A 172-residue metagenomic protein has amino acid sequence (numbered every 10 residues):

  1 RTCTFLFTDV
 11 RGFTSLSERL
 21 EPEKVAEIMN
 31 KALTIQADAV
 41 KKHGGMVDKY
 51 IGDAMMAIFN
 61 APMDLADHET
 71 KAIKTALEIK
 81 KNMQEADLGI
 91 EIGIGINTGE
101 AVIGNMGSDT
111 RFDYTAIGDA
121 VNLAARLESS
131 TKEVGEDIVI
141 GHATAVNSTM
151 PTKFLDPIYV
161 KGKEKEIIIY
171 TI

Functional and structural regions predicted by a protein language model:
R1-K74, Y114: Catalytic NTP-binding/metal-coordinating core of nucleotidyl cyclase/transferase enzymes
F5, M55, I92-T98, I169: A structural signal for short, well-ordered beta-strand segments
F13, N97-I103: Coiled-coil dimerization/phosphotransfer module
M29-G45, A61-I94, T98, D119-K132: Alpha-helical scaffold within the catalytic cores of cyclic-nucleotide enzymes
I51, L88-G95, D137-T144: Acidic/histidine metal-binding catalytic segments
I58-F59, I103-N105: Amphipathic coiled-coil signal-relay and dimerization helices
A101-I103, A124, S130-I172: Cytosolic regulatory/linker segments at or just downstream of nucleotide-handling modules in signal-transduction
